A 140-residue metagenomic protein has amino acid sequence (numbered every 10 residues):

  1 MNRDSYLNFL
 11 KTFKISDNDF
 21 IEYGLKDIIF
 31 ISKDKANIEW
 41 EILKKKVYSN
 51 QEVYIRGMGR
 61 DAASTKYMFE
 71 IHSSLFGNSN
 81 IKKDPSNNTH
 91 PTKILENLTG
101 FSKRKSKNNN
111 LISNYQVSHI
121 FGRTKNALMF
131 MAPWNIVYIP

Functional and structural regions predicted by a protein language model:
M1-N87, P91: Mixed-charge, low-complexity interaction segments
N97-Y138: Histidine-centered nuclease catalytic patch
